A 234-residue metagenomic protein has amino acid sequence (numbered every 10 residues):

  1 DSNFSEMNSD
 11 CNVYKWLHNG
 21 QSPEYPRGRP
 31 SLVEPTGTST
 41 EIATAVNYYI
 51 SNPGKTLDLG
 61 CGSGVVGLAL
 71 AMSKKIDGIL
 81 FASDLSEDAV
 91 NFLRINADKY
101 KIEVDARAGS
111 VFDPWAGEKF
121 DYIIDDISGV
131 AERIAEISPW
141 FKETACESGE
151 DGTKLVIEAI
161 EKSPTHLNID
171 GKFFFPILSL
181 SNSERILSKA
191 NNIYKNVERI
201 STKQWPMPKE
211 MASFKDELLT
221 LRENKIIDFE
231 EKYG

Functional and structural regions predicted by a protein language model:
N3-S73, D216, T220-Y233: SAM-dependent Rossmann-like transferase core, predominantly class I methyltransferases with a strong bias toward
I79-D84: Conserved SAM-binding motif I beta-strand of class I
D88: Conserved Rossmann-like nucleotide-cofactor binding loop
L93-R94: Conserved SAM-binding loop
K101-V111: Conserved SAM-binding strand-loop segment of SAM-dependent methyltransferases
F112-I123: A short acidic, Gly/Pro-enriched loop at the edge of an enzyme's catalytic core that lines a small-molecule cofactor
I124-V156: Mobile active-site "lid"/loop adjacent to the S-adenosyl-L-methionine
T153-M211: Conserved Class I SAM-dependent methyltransferase catalytic core
